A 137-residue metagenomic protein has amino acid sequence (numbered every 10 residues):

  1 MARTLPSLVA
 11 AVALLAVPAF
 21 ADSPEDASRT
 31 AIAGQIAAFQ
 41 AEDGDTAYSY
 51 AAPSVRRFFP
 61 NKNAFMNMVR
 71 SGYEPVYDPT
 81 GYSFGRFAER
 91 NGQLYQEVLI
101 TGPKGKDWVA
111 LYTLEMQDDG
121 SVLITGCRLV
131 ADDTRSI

Functional and structural regions predicted by a protein language model:
M1-V9: Bacterial N-terminal signal peptides that target proteins for export
V9-P18: Hydrophobic core
A13, A51, R128: Short, histidine-centered active-site or binding-site loop motifs used for metal coordination, general acid-base
V17-A41: Short, low-complexity N-terminal intrinsically disordered segments enriched in polar/charged residues
D26-T30, G44-Q93: Short solvent-exposed beta->alpha transition segments
A41-G44, G105: Alpha-helix boundary/capping and short turn/kink residues
R86-I137: Exposed beta-sheet edge and beta->alpha loop/turn motif
